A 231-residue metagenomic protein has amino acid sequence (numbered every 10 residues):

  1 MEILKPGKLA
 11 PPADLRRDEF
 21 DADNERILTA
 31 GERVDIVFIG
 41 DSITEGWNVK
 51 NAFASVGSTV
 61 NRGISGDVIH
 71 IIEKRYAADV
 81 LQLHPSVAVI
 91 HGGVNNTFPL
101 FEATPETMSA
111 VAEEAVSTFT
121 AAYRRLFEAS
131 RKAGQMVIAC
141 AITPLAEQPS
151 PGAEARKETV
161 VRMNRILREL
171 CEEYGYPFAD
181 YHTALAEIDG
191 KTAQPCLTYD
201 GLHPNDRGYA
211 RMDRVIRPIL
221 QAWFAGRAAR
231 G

Functional and structural regions predicted by a protein language model:
M1-V89: Serine-esterase "nucleophile elbow" of acetyl-processing enzymes
N51-S58, E73-G231: Alpha-helical cap/lid subdomain in secreted, periplasmic, or secretory-pathway luminal O-acyl-processing enzymes
